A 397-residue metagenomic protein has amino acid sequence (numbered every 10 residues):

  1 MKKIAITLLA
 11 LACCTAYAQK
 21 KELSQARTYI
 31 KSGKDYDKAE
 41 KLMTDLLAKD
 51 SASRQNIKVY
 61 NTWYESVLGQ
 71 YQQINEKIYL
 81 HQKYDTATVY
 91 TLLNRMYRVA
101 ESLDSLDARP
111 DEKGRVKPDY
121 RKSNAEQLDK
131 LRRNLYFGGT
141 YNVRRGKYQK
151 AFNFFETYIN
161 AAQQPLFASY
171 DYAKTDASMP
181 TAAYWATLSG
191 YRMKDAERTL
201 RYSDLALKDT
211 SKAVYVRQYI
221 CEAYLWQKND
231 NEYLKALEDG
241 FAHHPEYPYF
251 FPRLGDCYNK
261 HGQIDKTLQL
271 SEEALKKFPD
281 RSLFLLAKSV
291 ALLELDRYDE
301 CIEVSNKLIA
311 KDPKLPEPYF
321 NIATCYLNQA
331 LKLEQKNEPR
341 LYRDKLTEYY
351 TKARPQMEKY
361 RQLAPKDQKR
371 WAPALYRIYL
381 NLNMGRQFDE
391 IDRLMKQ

Functional and structural regions predicted by a protein language model:
Q19-T86: Start-of-domain marker
Q25-A26, K38, W63, Q70 (+10 more regions): Structural register within alpha-helical repeat arrays
L46, L103, Y158, L205-A206 (+4 more regions): Canonical positions in the second alpha-helix
S51-R54, Q163, T210-S211, P245 (+3 more regions): Short coil turns that delineate tetratricopeptide repeat
N56-V59, F167-D171, A182, Y215-V216 (+4 more regions): TPR alpha-solenoid repeat register
S66-R145, A161-T181, L327-Q356: Short coil/linker segments at helix-helix boundaries
